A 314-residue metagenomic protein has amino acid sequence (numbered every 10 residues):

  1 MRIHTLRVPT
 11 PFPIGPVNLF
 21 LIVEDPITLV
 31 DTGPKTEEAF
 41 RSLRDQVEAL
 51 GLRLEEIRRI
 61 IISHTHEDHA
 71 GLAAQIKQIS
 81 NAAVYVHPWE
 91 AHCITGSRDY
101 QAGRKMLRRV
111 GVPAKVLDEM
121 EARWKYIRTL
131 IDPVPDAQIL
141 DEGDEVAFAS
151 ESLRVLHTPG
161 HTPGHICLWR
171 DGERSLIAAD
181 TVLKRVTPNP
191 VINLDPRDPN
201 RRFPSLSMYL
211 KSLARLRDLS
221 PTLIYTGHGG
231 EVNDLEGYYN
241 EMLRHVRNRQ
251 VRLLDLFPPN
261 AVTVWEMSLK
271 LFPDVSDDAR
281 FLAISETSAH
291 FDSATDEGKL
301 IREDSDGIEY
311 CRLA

Functional and structural regions predicted by a protein language model:
M1-L50, A82, L168-K184: Conserved beta-strand hairpin/beta-sheet module of binuclear metal-dependent hydrolase folds, prominently
G15, E38-F40, E48-V146, R174 (+1 more regions): Active-site HxH/HxHxD metal-binding segment of metal-dependent hydrolases
L21-V23, A147, R154, C167-D171 (+1 more regions): Short, well-ordered beta-strand micro-motif
I22, D31, H64, I76 (+9 more regions): Divalent metal-coordination and catalytic microenvironments
I27-L29, I60, A83, H157 (+2 more regions): Hydrophobic "anchor" residues on beta-strands that sit immediately upstream of conserved functional sites
P34-T36, Y126-R128, P135, S152-Q250: Metallo-beta-lactamase
L43, Y209, T287: Aromatic/hydrophobic pocket-lining residues that form the small-molecule binding cavity in soluble enzyme cores
V251-A314: C-terminal regulatory/interaction regions
